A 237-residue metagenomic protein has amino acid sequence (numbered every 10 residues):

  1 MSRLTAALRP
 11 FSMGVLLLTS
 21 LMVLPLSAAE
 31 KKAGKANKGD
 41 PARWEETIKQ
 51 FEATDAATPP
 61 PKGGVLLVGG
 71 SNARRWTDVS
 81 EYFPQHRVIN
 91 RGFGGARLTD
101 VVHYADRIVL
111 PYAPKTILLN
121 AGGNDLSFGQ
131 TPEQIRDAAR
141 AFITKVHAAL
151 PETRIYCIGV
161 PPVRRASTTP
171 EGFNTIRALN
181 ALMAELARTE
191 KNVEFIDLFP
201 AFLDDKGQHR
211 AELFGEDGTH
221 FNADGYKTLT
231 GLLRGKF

Functional and structural regions predicted by a protein language model:
M1-L67, A73, T77, E81-Y82: N-terminal secretory targeting modules
T58-K62, Y82-F83, L110-Y112, A148-L150 (+1 more regions): Extracellular/periplasmic catalytic domains that process cell-envelope and extracellular macromolecules
V65-G69, V88-G92, T116-A121, R154-G159 (+1 more regions): Structural recognition of the beta-strand scaffold that forms the well-ordered cores of secreted hydrolase catalytic
A73-I89, L98-R136, V160-A166: Oxyanion-hole/transition-state-stabilizing segment in secreted/luminal serine hydrolases and related acyltransferases
P132-F142, G172-N180: Charged helix-capping and loop-helix junction motifs
P161-F237: Catalytic His-Asp segment of secreted/periplasmic serine-dependent ester chemistry enzymes
